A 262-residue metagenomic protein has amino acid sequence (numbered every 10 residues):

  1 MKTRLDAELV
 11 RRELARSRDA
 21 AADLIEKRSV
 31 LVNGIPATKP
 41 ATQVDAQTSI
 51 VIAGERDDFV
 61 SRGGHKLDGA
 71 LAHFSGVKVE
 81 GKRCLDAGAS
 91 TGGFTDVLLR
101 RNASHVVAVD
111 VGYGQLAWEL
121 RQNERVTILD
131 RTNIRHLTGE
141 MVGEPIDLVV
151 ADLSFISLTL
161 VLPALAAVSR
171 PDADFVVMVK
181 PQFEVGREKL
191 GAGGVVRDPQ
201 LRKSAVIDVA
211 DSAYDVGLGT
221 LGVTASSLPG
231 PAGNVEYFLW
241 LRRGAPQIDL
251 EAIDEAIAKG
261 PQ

Functional and structural regions predicted by a protein language model:
M1-T48: A basic, amphipathic helix-loop patch mediating RNA/tRNA/ribosome contacts
V79-S90: Conserved class I S-adenosyl-L-methionine
S90-T95, G112: Residues at the N-terminus of the alpha-helix immediately C-terminal to the conserved SAM/SAH-binding loop
L99-H105: Conserved S-adenosyl-L-methionine
H105-L160: S-adenosyl-L-methionine
T159-V176: A short glycine-rich, Lys/Arg-flanked "PGG" loop and its adjoining helix->strand segment in the class I
P181-D198: Short, glycine-/aromatic-enriched active-site segment of Class I SAM-dependent methyltransferases
V235, L239-Q262: Flexible, glycine-/basic-rich loop-and-beta segments that form/coincide with the SAM-dependent methyltransferase
